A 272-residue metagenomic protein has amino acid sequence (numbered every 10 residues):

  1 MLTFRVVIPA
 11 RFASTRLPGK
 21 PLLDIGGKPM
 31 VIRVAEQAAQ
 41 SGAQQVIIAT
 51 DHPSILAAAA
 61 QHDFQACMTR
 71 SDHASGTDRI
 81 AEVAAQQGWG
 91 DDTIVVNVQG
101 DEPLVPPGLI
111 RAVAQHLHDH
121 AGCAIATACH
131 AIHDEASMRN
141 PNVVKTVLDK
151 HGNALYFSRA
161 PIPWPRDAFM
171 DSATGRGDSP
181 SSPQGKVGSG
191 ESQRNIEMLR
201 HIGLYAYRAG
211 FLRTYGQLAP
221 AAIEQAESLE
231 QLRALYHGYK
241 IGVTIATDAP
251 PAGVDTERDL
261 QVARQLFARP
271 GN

Functional and structural regions predicted by a protein language model:
L2-T50: N-terminal glycine-rich phosphate-binding loop and ensuing alpha1 helix
T15, L23, V96, P103 (+3 more regions): Residues that recognize and position ribonucleotide moieties
A43, D91-D92, H120-C123, Y239: Short, high-confidence coil segments that cap the C-terminus of an alpha-helix and link into the following beta-strand
I47, P53-Q115: Short phosphate-binding loop-to-helix
T50-D51, V105, Y207, D255: A conserved hydrophobic position in a structured secondary element of the catalytic/binding core that shapes
P106-R176, P180, K186-A221: Conserved core of the sugar-phosphate nucleotidyltransferase
S192-N272: Conserved alpha/beta core of the MobA/IspD/sugar-nucleotide pyrophosphorylase nucleotidyltransferase superfamily
